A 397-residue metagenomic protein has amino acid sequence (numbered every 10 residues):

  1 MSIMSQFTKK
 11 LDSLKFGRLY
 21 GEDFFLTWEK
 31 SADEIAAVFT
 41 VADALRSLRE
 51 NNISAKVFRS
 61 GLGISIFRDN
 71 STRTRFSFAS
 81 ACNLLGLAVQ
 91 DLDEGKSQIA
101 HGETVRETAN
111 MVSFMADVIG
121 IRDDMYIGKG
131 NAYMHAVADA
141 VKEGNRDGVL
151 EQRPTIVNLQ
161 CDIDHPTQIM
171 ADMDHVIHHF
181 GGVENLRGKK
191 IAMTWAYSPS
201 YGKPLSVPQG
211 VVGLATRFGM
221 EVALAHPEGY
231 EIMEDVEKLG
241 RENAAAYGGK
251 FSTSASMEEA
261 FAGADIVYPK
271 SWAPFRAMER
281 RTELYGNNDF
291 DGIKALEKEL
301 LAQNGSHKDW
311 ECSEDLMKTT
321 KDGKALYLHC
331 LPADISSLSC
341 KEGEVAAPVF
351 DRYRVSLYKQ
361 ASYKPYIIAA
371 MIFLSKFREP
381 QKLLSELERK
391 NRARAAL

Functional and structural regions predicted by a protein language model:
S2-F76, S80: Positively charged, low-complexity intrinsically disordered leader regions
K56-I177: Phosphate/diphosphate ligand-binding glycine-rich loop within oxidoreductases
R68-S80, I177-D291: Glycine-rich phosphate/diphosphate-binding loop of Rossmann-like nucleotide-binding domains
D147-P154, M220, T319-L328: A short helix->loop->beta-strand "cap" motif at the edges of active sites that frequently abuts
N185-R187, T216, D315-K324, R352: Short, conserved loop/helix-junction motifs that constitute active-site signature segments in enzyme catalytic cores
E242-A346: Rossmann-like adenosine-cofactor binding region
N304, T320-L397: Adenosine-phosphate binding glycine-rich loop
